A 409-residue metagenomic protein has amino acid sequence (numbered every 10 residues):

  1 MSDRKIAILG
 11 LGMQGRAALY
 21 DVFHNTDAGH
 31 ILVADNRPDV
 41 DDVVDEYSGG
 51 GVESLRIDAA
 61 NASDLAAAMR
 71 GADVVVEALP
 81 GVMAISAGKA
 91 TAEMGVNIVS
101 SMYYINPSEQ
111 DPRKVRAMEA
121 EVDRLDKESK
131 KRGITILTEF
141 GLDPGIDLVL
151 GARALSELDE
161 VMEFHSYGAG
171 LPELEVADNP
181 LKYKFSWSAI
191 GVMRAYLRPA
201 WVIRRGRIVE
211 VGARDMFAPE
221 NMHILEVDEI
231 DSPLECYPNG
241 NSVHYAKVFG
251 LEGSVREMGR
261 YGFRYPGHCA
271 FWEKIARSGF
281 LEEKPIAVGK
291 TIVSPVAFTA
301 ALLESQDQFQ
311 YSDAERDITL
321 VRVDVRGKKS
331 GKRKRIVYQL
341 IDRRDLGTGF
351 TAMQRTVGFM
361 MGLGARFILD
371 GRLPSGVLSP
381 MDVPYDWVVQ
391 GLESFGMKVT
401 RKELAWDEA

Functional and structural regions predicted by a protein language model:
D3, E157-A409: C-terminal catalytic/substrate-binding lobe primarily of soluble NAD(P)-dependent oxidoreductases
I6-G10: Conserved N-terminal Rossmann-fold NAD(P)-binding element of oxidoreductases
Q14: Hydrophobic/small residue at the entry helix of a nucleotide-binding pocket
N36-V40: Helix N-cap at the beta1-alpha1 junction of Rossmann-like dinucleotide-binding domains, i.e., the first residues
S48-N61: Rossmann-fold cofactor-recognition segment
A59-R70: Conserved Rossmann-fold cofactor-binding substructure of NAD(P)-dependent oxidoreductases
D73-E77, I98-S100: N-terminal Rossmann-like NAD(P) cofactor-binding module of classical short-chain dehydrogenase/reductase
M102-I134: Rossmann-fold NAD(P)-binding glycine/threonine-rich loop
